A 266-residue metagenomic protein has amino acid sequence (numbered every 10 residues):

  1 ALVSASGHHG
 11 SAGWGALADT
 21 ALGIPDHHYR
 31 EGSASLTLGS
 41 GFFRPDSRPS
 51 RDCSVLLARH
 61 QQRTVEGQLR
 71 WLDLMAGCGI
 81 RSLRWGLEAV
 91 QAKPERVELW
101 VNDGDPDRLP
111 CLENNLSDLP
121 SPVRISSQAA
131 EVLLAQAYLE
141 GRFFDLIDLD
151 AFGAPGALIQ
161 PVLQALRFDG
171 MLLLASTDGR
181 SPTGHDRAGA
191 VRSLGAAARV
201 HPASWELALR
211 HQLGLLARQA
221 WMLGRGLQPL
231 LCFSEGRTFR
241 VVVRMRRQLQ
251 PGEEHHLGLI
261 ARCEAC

Functional and structural regions predicted by a protein language model:
A1-C266: SAM-dependent transferase fold signal centered on methyltransferase-like domains, encompassing both Class I
